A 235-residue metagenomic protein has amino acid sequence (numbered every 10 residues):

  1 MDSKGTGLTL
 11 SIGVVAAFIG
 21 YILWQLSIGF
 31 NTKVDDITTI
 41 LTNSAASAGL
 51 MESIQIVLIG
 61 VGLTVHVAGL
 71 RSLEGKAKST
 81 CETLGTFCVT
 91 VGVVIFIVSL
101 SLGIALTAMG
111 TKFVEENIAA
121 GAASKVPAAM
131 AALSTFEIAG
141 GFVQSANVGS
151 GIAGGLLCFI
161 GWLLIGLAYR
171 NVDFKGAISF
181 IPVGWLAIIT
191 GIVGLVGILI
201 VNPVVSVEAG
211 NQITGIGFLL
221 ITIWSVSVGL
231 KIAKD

Functional and structural regions predicted by a protein language model:
M1-D235: Hydrophobic, aromatic-enriched alpha-helical segments typical of multi-pass transmembrane helices
